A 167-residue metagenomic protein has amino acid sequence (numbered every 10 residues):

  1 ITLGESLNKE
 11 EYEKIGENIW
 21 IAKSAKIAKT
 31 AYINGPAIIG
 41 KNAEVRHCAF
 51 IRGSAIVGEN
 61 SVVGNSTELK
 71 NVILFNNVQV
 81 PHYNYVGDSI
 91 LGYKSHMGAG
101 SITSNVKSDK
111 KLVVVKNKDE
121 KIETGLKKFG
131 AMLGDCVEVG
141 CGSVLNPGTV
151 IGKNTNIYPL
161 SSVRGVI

Functional and structural regions predicted by a protein language model:
I1-N18, K23-S24, T149, N154 (+1 more regions): Terminal amphipathic alpha-helical/low-complexity segments used for targeting or macromolecular assembly
L3-N8, A31-V139, S143-N146, I167: Flexible, glycine/small-residue-enriched loop-and-beta-strand segment within the central core of proteins
K111, N156-I157: Juxtamembrane helix-loop transition sites at the ends of transmembrane segments in multi-pass membrane proteins
